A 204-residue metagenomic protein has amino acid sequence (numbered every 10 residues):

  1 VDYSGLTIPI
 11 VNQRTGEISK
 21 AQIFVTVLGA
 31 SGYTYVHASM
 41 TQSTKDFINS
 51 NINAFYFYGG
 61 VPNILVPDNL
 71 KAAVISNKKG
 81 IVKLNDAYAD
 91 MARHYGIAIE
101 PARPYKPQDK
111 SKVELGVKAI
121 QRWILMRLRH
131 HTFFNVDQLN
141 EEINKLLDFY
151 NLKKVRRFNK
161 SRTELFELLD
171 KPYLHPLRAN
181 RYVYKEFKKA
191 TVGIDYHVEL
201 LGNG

Functional and structural regions predicted by a protein language model:
V1-T34, K45-D46, V183, F187-L200: Mobile-element integrase/transposase regions, centering on the N-terminal DNA-binding/Zn-coordinating module
I18-G32, S39, V66, M91 (+1 more regions): Short conserved beta-strand segments at catalytic cores or DNA/RNA-binding microdomains of nucleic-acid binding
V36-G60: Active-site beta-loop-alpha junctions of metal-dependent nucleic acid enzymes, especially the RNase H-like/DDE
A54-N63, H94-A98: Secondary-structure transition/capping motifs at alpha-helix termini and the adjoining loop/turn into the next element
G60-G80: Acidic/histidine-rich, metal-coordinating catalytic segments
P67, K79, I99-Q121, L139: RNase H-like two-metal-ion nuclease catalytic core shared by retroviral integrases and related mobile-element nucleases
A89, R93-K110, R129-H131: RNase H-like polynucleotidyl transferase catalytic core
V117, Q121-G204: Active-site-proximal acidic segments at structured loop/helix or strand boundaries that coordinate catalytic metals
